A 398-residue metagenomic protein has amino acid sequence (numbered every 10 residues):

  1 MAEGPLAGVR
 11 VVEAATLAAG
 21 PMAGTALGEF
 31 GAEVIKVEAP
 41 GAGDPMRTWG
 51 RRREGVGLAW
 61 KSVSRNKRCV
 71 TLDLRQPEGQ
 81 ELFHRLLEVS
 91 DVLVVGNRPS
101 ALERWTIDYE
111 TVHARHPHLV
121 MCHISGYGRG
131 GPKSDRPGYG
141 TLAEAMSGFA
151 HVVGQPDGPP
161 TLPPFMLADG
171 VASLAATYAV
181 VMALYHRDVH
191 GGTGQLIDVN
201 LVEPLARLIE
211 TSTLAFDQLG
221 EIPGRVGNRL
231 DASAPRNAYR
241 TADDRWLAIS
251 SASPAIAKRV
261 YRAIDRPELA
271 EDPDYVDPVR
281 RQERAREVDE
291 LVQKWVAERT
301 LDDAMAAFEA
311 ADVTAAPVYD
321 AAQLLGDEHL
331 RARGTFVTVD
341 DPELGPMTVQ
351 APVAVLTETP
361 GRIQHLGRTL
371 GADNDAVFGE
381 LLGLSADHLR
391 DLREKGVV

Functional and structural regions predicted by a protein language model:
M1-G192, R225, T369, D373-V398: N-terminal helix-loop segment corresponding to the beta1-alpha1 unit of nucleotide/adenylate-binding folds
M1-R10, P223-G224, R240-A242, Q323-V398: Terminal low-complexity tails and localization/encapsulation signals of metabolic enzymes
G41, Y127-G128, L201-A206, D243 (+2 more regions): Glycine-rich beta-alpha junction loops
T161-V171, G194, V226-L230, A234-R236 (+3 more regions): A short glycine-threonine-serine/GTX helix/turn-capping micro-motif
S173-G194, R207-L219, Y261-P267: Oxidoreductase and adenylate-handling cofactor-binding alpha/beta cores
G194-V202, A307, L389-R393: Beta-strand segments within the central parallel beta-sheet cores of soluble alpha/beta enzyme folds
L230, P235-A311, A315: Aromatic-enriched alpha-helical interface/lid elements that frame and gate functional surfaces
E309-L330: Conserved PLP cofactor-binding pocket of PLP-dependent enzymes
